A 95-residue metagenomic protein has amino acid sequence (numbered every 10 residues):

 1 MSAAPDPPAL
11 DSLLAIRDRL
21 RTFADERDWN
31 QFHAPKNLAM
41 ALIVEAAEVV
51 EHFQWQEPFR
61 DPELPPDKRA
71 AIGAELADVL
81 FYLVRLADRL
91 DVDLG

Functional and structural regions predicted by a protein language model:
M1-G95: Flexible "arm" and connector segments at domain edges
